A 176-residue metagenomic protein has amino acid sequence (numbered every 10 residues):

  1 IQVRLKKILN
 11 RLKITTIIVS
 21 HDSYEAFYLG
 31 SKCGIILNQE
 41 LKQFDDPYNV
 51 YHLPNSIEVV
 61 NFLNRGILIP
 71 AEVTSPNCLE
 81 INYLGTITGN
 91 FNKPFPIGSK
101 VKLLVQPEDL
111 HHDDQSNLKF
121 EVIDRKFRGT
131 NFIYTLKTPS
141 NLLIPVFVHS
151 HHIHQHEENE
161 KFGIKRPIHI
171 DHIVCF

Functional and structural regions predicted by a protein language model:
I1-E58: ABC ATPase nucleotide-binding domains
L9, I18, Y51-L53, E58-F62 (+4 more regions): Broad hydrophobic/π-residue packing in well-ordered secondary structure
I14-I17, L68, N131: Secondary-structure boundary/capping residues
Q39, D45, N64-G66, A71 (+1 more regions): Glycine-centered flexibility sites
D46, E58, E72, K119-E121: Residues located in well-ordered beta-strands
H52-P76, L104: C-terminal boundary and immediately downstream tail of ABC-type ATPase nucleotide-binding domains
G66, N77-F176: Non-catalytic connector elements of ABC transporters
